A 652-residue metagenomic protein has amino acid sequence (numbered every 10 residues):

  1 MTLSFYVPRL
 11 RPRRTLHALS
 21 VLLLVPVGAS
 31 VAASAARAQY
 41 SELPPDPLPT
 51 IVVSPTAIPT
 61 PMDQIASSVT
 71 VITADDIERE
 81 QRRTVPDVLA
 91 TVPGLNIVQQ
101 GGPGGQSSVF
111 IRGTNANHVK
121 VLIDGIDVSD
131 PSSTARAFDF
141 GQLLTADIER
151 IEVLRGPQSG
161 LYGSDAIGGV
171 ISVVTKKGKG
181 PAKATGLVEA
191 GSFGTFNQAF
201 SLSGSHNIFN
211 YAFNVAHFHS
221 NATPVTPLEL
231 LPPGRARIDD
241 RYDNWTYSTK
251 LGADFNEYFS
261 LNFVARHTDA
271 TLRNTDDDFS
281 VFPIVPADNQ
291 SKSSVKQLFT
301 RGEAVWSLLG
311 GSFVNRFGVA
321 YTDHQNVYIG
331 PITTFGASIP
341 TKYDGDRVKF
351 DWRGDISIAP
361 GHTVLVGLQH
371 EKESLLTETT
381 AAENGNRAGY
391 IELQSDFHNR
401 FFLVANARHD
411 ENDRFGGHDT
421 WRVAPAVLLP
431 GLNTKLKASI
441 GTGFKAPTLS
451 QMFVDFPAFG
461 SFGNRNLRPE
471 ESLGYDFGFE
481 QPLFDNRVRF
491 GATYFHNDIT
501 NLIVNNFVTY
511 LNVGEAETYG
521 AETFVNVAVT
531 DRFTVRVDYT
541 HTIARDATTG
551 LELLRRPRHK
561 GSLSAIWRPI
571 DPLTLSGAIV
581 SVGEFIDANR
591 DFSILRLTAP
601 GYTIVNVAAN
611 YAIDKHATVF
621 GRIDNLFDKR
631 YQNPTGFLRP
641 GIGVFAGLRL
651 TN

Functional and structural regions predicted by a protein language model:
M1-V92, A253: N-terminal Sec signal peptide and the immediately downstream disordered periplasmic leader that contains the TonB box
Y6-V7, L19-L24, S203-S205, N214 (+3 more regions): Conserved C-terminal beta-signal and adjacent last beta-strands/turns of outer-membrane beta-barrel proteins
V85-V88, G105-F110, V119-L122, F138-L144 (+3 more regions): N-terminal periplasmic accessory domains that precede and gate Gram-negative outer-membrane beta-barrel machines
D127-R155, S461-N464: Short acidic/polar hinge/loop motifs at secondary-structure boundaries that mediate gating or recognition
S159-G160, S172, K179-P181, L187-E189 (+1 more regions): Periplasmic-side early beta-strands and strand-to-turn transitions of outer-membrane beta-barrels
G252-A270, S291-H418, L428-P430, V488-Y494 (+1 more regions): Face-selective signature of the C-terminal outer-membrane beta-barrel domain
S280-S307, Y343-D346, A382, D413-R414 (+8 more regions): Outer-membrane beta-barrel signature, preferentially recognizing the C-terminal barrel domain of Gram-negative
L365, D396-R400, F490, Y494-D498 (+2 more regions): Gram-negative outer-membrane beta-barrel transporters
